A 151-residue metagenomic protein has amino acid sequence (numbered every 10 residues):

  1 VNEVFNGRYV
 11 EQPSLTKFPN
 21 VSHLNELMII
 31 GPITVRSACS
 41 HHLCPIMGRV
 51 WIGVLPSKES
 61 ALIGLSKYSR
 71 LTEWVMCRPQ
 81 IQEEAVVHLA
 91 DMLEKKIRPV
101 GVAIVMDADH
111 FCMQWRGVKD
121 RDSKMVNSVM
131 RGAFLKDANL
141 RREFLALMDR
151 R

Functional and structural regions predicted by a protein language model:
V1-R151: A domain-level signal for the structural core that forms small-molecule/cofactor-binding pockets and catalytic centers
